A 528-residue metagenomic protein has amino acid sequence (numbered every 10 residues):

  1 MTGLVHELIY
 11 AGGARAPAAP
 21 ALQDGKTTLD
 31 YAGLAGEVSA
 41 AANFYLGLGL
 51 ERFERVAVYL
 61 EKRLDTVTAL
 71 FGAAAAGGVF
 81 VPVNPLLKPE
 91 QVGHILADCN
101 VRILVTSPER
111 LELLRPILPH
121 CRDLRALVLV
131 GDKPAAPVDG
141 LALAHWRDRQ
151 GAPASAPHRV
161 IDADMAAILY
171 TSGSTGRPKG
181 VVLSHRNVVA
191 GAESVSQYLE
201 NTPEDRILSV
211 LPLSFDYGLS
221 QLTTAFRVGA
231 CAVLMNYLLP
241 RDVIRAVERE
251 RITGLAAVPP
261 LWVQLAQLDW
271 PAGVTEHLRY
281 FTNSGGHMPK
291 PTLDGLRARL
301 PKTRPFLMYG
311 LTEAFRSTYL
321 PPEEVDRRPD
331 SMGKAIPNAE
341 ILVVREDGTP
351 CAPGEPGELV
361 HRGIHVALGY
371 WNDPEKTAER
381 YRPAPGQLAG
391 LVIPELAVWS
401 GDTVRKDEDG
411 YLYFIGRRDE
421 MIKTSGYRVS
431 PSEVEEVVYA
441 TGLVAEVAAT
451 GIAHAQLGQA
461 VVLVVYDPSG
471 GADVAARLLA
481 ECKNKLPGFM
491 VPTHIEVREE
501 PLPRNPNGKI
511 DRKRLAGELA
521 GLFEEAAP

Functional and structural regions predicted by a protein language model:
T2, A18, G151-Y170, R177 (+1 more regions): Conserved pre-ATP/AMP-binding loop-to-beta segment of ANL
T2, Y10, A18-R63, V67 (+2 more regions): Conserved AMP-binding/adenylate-forming core of the ANL superfamily
D30-G33, R159, A166-A190: Conserved AMP-binding A3 loop
L87, L104, V247, L255 (+7 more regions): AMP-binding/adenylate-forming catalytic core of the ANL superfamily
L111-D162: ANL superfamily adenylate-forming
V130, P487-K509: AMP-binding/adenylate-forming catalytic domain of the ANL superfamily
V189-R206, L213-G254, L268: Conserved AMP-binding/adenylation subdomain of ANL enzymes
R227, R249-A257, A266-R328, E340 (+1 more regions): Gly/Ser/Thr-rich phosphate-binding loop
